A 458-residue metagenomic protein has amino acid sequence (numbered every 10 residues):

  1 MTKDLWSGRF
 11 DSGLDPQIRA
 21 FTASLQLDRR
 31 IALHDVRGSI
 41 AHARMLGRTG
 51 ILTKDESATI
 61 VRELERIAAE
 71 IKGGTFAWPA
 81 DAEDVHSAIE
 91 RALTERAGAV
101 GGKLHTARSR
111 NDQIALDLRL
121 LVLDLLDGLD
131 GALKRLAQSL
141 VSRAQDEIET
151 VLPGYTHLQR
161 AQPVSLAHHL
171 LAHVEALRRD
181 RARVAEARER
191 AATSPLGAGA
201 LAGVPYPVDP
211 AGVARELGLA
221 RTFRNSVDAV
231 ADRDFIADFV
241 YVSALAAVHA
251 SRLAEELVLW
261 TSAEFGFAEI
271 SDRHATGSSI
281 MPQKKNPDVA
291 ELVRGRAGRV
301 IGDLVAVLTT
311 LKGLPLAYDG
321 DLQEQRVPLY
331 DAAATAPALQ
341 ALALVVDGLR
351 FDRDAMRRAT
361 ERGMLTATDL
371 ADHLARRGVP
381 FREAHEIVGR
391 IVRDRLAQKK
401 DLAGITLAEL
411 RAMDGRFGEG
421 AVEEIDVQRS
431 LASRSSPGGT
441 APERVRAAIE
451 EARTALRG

Functional and structural regions predicted by a protein language model:
M1-G203, V208-P210, T276-G277, D288 (+3 more regions): A helix-coil-helix interface module used to build multimeric assemblies and to scaffold catalytic/cofactor sites
T2-H34, G38, A99-V100, G266 (+1 more regions): Glycine-rich cofactor/substrate-binding loops
H42-L52, H168, E175, A237-L245 (+1 more regions): Short, well-ordered beta-strand elements within core beta-sheets of diverse protein domains
A43, L64, L140, F239 (+3 more regions): Short alpha-helical scaffolding segments that buttress acidic/His motifs in well-ordered protein cores
I51-L52, L219, V379, K400: Helix N-cap/coil-helix junction residues
D55-E56, F223, E383, G404: A generic structural-conservation signal
L118, L123, D130, Q145 (+5 more regions): Charged, flexible cofactor/metal-binding loops and thiol motifs
